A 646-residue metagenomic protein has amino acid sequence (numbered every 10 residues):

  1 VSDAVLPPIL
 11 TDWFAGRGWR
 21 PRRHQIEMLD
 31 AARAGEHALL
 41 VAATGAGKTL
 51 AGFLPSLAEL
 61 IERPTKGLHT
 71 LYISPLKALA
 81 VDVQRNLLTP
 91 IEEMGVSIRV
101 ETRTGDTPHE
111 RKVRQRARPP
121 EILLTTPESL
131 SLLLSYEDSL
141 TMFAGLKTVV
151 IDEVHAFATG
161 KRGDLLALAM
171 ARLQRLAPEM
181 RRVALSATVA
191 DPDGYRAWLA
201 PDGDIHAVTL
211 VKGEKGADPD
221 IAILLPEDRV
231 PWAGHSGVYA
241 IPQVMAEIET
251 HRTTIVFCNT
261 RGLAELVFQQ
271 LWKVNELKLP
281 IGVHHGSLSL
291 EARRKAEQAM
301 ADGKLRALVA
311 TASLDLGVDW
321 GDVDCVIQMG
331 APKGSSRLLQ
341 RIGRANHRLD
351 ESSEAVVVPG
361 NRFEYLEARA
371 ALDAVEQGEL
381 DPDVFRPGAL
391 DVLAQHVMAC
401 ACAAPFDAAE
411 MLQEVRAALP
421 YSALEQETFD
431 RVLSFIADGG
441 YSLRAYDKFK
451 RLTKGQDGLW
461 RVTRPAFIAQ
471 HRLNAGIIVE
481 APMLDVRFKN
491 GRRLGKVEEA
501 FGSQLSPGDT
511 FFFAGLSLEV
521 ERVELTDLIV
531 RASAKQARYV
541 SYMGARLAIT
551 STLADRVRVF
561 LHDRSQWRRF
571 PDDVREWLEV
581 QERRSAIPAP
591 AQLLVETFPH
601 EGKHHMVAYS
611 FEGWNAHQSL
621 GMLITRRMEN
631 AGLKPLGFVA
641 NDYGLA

Functional and structural regions predicted by a protein language model:
V1-G16, R20-A46, A51-D457, R461: Helicase motor core with emphasis on the C-terminal RecA-like subdomain
P8, D12, Q377, A481 (+1 more regions): Terminal, basic amphipathic appendages of nucleotide-handling enzymes
T44, T260, G330, E524-D527 (+3 more regions): A short beta-strand motif that forms part of the nucleic acid-binding face of small beta-barrel RNA-binding folds
D218-P219, I342-R344, A368-A370, C402-E410 (+3 more regions): Short, compositionally biased low-complexity segments
E227-R229, G262, R492, Q536 (+2 more regions): Residues that cap or initiate secondary-structure elements
D228-R229, I468-R472, Q536-Y539: Short, charged/polar, Gly/Pro-enriched secondary-structure boundary elements
A233, S541-Y542, S619: Short conserved micro-motifs at the rims of enzyme active sites and ligand-binding pockets
L380-S506, T510-V523, R575-A646: C-terminal accessory/connector segments of nucleic-acid motor ATPases
